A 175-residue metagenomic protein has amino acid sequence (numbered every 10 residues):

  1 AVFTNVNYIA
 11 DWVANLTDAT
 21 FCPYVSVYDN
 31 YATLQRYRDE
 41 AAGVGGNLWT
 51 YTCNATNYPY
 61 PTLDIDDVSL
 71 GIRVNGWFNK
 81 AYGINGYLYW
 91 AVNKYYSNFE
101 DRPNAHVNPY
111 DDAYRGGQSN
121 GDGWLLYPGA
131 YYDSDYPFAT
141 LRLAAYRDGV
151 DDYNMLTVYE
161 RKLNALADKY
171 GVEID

Functional and structural regions predicted by a protein language model:
A1-N7, D11, I84, E100-D175: Catalytic domains of carbohydrate-active enzymes that cleave complex glycans
A1-N98: Catalytic-core regions of glycoside hydrolase
